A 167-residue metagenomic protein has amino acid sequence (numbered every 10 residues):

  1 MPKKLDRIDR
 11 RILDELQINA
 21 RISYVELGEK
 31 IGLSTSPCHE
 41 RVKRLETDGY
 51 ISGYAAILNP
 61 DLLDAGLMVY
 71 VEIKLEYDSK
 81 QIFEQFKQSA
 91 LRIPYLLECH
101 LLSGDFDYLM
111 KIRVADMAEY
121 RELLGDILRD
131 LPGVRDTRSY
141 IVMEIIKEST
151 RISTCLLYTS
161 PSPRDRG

Functional and structural regions predicted by a protein language model:
M1-R7: Short alpha-helical segments that sit at the start of domains
R7-G53: N-terminal helix-turn-helix
Y54, D116-M117, T154-L156: Short, hinge-like loop/turn segments at secondary-structure boundaries
A56-D61: Short, Lys/Arg-rich nucleic-acid/phosphate-binding segment
A65-E76: Short glycine-/aliphatic-rich beta-strand segments at the starts of folded cytosolic domains
L75-R138: Non-DNA-binding regulatory cores of transcription-related proteins, predominantly C-terminal effector-binding
L102, R138-L157: Glycine-rich beta-strand-turn "strand-cap" elements at beta-sheet edges
Y158-P163: Conserved small/polar residues in nucleotide/adenosyl-binding loops
